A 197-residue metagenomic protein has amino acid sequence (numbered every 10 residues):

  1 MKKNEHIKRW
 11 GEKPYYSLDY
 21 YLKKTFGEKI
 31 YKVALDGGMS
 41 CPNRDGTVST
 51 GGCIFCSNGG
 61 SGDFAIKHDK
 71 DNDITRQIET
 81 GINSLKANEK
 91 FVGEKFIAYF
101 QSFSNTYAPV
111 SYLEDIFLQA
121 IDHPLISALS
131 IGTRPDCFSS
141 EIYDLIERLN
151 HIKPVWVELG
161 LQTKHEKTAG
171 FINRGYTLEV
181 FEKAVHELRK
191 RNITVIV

Functional and structural regions predicted by a protein language model:
M1-G52, N58-I97: N-terminal [4Fe-4S]-dependent radical SAM core
M1-I7, F117-L129, D136: Basic, amphipathic N-terminal segments that precede the first structured/catalytic domain
K3-H6, A108-P109, R148-H151: Short acidic/polar alpha-helix capping motifs at helix-coil junctions
G52, P154-E158, R189, I193: Short coil-to-beta-strand
G59-G81, L85-V110, L125-F138, P154-F181: Core AdoMet radical
L85-K90, I116-P124, D144-P154, H186-K190: Acidic (Asp/Glu)-rich catalytic clusters
Y112-L113, E141-I142: Residues at alpha-helix caps and immediate loop-helix transition turns in enzyme cores, especially N- and C-cap
E179-V197: Conserved C-terminal portion of the radical SAM core fold that forms the substrate/S-adenosylmethionine-binding
